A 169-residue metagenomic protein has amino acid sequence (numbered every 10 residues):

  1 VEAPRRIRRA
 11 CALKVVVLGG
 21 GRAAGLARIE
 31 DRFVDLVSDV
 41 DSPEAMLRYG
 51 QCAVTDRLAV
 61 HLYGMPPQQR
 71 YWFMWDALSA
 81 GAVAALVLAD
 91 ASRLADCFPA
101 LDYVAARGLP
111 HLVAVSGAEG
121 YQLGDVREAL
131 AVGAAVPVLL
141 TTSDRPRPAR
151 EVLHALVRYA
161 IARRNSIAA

Functional and structural regions predicted by a protein language model:
V1-E44, Q51-H61: Conserved G1/Walker A P-loop phosphate-binding module
V17, L62-M65, A85-A91, L112-G117 (+1 more regions): Conserved beta-strand segments of the P-loop GTPase G domain that flank and frequently precede/overlap
A23, Q68, S92-L94, A118-Y121 (+1 more regions): Conserved nucleotide-binding/hydrolysis micro-motifs of P-loop NTPases
E44, P66-Y71, R93-D96: Short secondary-structure boundary/capping elements
D56-F73: Switch II (G3) loop of P-loop NTPases
L62, D76-A82, C97, Y103-A105 (+3 more regions): ATP/nucleotide-binding catalytic cores
L88-A134: Conserved C-terminal guanine-recognition region of P-loop GTPase G domains, centered on the G4
E119-A169: Canonical P-loop GTPase G-domain recognition
